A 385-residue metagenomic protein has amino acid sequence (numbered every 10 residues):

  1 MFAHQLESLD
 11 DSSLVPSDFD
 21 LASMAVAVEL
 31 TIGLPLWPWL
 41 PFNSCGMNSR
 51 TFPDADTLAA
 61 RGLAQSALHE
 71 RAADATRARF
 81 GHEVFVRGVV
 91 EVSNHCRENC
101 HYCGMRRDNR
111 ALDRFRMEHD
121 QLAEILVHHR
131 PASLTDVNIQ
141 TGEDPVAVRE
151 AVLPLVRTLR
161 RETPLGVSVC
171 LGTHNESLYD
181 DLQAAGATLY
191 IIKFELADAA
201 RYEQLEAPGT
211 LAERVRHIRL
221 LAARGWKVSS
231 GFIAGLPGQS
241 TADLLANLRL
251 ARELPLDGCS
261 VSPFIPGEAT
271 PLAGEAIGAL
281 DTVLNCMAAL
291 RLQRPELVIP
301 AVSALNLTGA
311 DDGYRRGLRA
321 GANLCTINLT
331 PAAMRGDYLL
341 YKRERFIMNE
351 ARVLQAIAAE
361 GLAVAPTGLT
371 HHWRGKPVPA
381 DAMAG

Functional and structural regions predicted by a protein language model:
F2, D20, A27-G33, W37 (+4 more regions): Auxiliary Fe-S-binding modules of radical SAM enzymes
L6-L9: Hydrophobic, low-acid, alpha-helix-prone terminal segments
A72, C100, L221, A251 (+2 more regions): Conserved, mostly hydrophobic/aromatic
A78-D120: Canonical Radical SAM [4Fe-4S] cluster-binding loop centered on the CxxxCxxC motif and its immediate flanking residues
R87-V90, N138-R149, Y202, I265-G274 (+1 more regions): Glycine-rich, proline-tolerant flexible connector loops at the mouths of alpha/beta enzymes
V90-V92, E143-P145, L171-N175, L196-D198 (+4 more regions): Active-site-proximal loop/turn and secondary-structure-junction residues that shape catalytic pockets, frequently
R107-A123, H129-E150, L155-L221, K227-A234 (+1 more regions): Core AdoMet radical
S177-D180, G238-L250, L307-R319: Catalytic cores of alpha/beta
